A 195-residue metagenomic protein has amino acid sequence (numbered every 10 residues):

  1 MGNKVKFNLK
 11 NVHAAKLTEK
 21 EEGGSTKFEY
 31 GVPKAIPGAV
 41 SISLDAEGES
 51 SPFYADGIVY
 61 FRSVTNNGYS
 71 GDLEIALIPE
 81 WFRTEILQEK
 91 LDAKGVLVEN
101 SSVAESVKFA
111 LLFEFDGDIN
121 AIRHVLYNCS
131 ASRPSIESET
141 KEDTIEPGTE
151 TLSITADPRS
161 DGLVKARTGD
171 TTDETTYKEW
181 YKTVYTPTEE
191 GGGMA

Functional and structural regions predicted by a protein language model:
M1-K20, A93-F115, N128-S135, G193: Proteins with a high burden of low-complexity, intrinsically disordered sequence enriched in S/T/G/P/A and R, requiring
G2-R83, A131-T149: Solvent-exposed edge beta-strands and adjacent loop segments that serve as assembly or binding interfaces
E29-K34, R123-C129, A166-D170: Short amphipathic beta-strand/extended segments with alternating polar/hydrophobic composition
G57, T84-Q88, H124-L126, E137-K141 (+1 more regions): Surface-exposed beta-strand edges and their flanking turn/coil or helix-capping segments
F61-Y127: Structured, beta-strand-rich domain cores that present glycine/charged loop surfaces used to bind extended ligands
C129-A195: Mixed-charge, glycine-accented linear interaction segment located at domain edges/termini
